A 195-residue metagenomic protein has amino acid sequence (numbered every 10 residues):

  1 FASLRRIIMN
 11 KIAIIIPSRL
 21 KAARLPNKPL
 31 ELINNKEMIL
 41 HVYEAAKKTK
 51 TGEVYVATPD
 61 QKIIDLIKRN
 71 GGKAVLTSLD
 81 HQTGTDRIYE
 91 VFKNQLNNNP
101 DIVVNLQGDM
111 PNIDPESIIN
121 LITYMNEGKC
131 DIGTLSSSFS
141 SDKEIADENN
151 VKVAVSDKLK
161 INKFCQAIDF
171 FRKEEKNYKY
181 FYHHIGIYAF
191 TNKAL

Functional and structural regions predicted by a protein language model:
F1-I8: Short, Lys/Arg-enriched N-terminal segments with co-localized hydrophobic residues within the first ~10-30 amino acids
N10-T58: N-terminal glycine-rich phosphate-binding loop and ensuing alpha1 helix
I14, V54-V56, V103, G133 (+1 more regions): Hydrophobic/aromatic residues located in beta-strands of well-ordered beta-sheets within soluble catalytic
P17, N105-Q107, L135-S138: Short beta-strand segments
T51, N98-P100, E127-D131: Short, high-confidence coil segments that cap the C-terminus of an alpha-helix and link into the following beta-strand
Y55, K62-N120: Short phosphate-binding loop-to-helix
I113-L195: Conserved core of the sugar-phosphate nucleotidyltransferase
